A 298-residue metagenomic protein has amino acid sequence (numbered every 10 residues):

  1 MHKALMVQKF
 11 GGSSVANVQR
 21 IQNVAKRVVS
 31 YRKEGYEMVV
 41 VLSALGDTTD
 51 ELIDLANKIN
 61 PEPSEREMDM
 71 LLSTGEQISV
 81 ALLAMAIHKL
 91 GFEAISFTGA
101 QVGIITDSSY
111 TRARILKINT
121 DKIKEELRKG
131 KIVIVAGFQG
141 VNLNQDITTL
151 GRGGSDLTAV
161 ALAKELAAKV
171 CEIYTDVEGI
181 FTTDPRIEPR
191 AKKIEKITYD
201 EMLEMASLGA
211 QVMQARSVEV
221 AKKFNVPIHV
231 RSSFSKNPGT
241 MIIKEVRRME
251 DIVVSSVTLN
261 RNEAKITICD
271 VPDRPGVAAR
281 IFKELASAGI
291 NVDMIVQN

Functional and structural regions predicted by a protein language model:
M1-V218: Nucleotide/pyrophosphate-binding catalytic subdomain
Y36-V39, M213-Q214, P227-S233, I268 (+1 more regions): Flexible, glycine/charged-enriched surface loops at secondary-structure junctions
L42-T49, V230-V246: Terminal amphipathic helices with adjacent charged low-complexity linkers/tails
A44-D47, Q139-G140, F234, P272 (+1 more regions): Active-site-proximal loop/turn and secondary-structure-junction residues that shape catalytic pockets, frequently
A221: Acidic-aromatic/histidine active-site loop/patch
G239-N298: A conserved regulatory-domain signal marking ACT and ACT-like small-molecule sensing domains and adjacent regulatory
